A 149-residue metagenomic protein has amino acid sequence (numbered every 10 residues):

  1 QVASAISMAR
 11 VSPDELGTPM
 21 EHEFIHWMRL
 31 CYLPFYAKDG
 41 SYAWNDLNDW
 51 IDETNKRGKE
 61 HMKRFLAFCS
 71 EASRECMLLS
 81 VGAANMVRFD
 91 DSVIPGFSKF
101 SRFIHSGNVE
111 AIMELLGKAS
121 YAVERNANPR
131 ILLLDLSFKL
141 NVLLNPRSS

Functional and structural regions predicted by a protein language model:
Q1-F68, A72-S149: Charged, glycine-rich active-site and insertion segments that engage polyanionic ligands
